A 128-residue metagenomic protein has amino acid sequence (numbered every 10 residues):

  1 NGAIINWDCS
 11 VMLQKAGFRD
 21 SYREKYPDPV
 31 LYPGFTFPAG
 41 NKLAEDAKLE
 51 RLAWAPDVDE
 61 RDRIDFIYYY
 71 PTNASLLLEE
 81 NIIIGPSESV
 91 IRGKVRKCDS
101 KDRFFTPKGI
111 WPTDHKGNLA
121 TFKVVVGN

Functional and structural regions predicted by a protein language model:
N1-N128: Metal-dependent phosphoester-hydrolase catalytic domains
